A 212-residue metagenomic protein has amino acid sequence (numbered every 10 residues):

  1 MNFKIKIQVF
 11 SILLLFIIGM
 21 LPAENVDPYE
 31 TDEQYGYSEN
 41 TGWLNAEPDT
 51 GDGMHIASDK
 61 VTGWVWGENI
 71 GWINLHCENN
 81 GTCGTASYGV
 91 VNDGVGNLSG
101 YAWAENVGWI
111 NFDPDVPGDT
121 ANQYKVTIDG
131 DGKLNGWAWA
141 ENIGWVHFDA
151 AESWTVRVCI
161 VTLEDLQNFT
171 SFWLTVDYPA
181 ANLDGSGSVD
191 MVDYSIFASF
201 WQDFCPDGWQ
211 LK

Functional and structural regions predicted by a protein language model:
N2-F10: Bacterial N-terminal signal peptides that target proteins for export
K6, Y29, A57-S58, F172 (+1 more regions): Short hydrophobic/aromatic segments of transmembrane alpha-helices and their interfaces
V9-G19: Bacterial N-terminal signal peptides
P22-I160: Peripheral, non-catalytic segments of secretory and membrane proteins
R157-K212: Cellulosome-associated attachment modules in secreted, modular CAZymes
